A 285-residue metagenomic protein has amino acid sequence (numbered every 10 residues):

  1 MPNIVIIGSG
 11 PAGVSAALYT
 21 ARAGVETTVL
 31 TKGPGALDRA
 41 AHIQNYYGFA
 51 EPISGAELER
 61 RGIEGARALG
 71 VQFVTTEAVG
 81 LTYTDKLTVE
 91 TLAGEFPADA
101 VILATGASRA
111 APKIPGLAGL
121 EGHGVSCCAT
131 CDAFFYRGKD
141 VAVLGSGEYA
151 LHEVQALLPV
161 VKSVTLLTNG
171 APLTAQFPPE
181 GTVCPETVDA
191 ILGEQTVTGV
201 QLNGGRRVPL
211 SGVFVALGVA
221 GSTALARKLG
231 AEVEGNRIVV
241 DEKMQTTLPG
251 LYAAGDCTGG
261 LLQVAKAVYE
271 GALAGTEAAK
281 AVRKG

Functional and structural regions predicted by a protein language model:
M1-V5, F73-G138, F214-A216, I238-T246: FAD-binding core/adjacent interface of flavoenzyme oxidoreductases
I4-R60, G65, K139-G145, Y149-L173: Beta1-alpha1 glycine-rich phosphate/pyrophosphate-binding loop at the start of Rossmann-like nucleotide-binding domains
S15, Y19-T20, V101, A156 (+3 more regions): Hydrophobic/aromatic ligand-binding patch that stacks against planar heteroaromatic rings of cofactors or nucleotides
L18, A23, L30, Y46-F49 (+8 more regions): Change "in soluble alpha/beta enzymes" to "in soluble alpha/beta proteins
L37, R60, A66-T84, T88-E90 (+3 more regions): A Rossmann-like FAD-binding core segment of flavoenzymes
R39-A40, K113-A118, F134-Y136, L173-E180: Short loop/helix-cap segments at secondary-structure boundaries that form the rim of catalytic
K113, G119-F135, L217-K266, L273-T276 (+1 more regions): FAD-site-proximal beta/loop scaffold in flavoenzymes
